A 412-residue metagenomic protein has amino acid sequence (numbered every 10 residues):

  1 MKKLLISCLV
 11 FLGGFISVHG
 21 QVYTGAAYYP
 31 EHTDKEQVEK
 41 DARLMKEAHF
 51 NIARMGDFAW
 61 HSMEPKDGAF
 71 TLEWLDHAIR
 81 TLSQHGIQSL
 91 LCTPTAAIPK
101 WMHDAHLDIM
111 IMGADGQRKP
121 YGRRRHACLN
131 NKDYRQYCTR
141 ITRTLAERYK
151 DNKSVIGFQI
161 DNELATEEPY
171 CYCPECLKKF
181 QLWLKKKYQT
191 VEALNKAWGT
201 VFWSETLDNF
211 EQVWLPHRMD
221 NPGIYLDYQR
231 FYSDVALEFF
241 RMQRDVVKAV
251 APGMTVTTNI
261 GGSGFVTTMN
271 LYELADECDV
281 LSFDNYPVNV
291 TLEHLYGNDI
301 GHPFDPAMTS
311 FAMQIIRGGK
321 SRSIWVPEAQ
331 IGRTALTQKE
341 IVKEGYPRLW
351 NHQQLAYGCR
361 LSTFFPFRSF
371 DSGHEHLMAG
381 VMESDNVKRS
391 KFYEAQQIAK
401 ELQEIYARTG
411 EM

Functional and structural regions predicted by a protein language model:
M1-Q21: Bacterial Sec-dependent N-terminal signal peptides
Q21-Q37: Boundary/entry segment of secreted carbohydrate-active catalytic domains
Q21-T24, H49-N51, S83-S89, D151-I156 (+4 more regions): Short, well-ordered coil/turn segments that N-cap beta-strands
A26, M45, A53, L82 (+9 more regions): Conserved, mostly hydrophobic/aromatic
H32-E47, C138-T144, G262-L274, K343-Q353: Short, acidic/polar
E39-P120, T142-A146, M242-A251: Aromatic-lined substrate-binding rim segments of carbohydrate-active enzymes
D115, K119-M308: Polysaccharide-binding and catalytic clefts of secreted carbohydrate-active enzymes
F210, G253, Y286-N289, L295-M412: Carbohydrate-binding surfaces of carbohydrate-active enzymes
